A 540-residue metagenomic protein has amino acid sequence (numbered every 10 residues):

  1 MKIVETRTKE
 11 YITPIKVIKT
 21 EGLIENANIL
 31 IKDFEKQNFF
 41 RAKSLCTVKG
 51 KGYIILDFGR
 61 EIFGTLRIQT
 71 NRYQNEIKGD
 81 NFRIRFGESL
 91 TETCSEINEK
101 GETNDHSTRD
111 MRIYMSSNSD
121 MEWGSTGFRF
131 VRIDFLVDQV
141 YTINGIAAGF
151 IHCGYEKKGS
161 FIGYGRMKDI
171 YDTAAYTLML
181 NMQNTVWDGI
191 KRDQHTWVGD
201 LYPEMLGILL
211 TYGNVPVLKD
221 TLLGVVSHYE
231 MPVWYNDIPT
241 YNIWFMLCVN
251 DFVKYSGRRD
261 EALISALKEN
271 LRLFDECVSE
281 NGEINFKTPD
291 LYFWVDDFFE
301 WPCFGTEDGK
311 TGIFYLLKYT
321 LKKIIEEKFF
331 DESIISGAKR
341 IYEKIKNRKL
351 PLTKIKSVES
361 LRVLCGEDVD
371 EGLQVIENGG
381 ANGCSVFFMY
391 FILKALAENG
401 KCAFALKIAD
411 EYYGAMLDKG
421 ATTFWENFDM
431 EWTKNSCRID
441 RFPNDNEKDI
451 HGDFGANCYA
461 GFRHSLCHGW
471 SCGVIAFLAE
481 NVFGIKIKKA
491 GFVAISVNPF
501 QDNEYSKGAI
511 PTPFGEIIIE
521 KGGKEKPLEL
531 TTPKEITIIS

Functional and structural regions predicted by a protein language model:
M1-N184, G199-D200, G213-L222, R259-E261 (+5 more regions): Extracellular/oxidizing-compartment recognition motifs
K2-Y11, K16-K19, L23, F34 (+1 more regions): Non-catalytic C-terminal accessory modules of carbohydrate-active enzymes
V140, G145-T173, L178-L180, T185-L209 (+8 more regions): Active-site acid/base region of carbohydrate-active enzymes
H228-Y229, K349-L352, Q374-C384, E411-D418: Solenoid-like repeat scaffolds
V233, Y255, F293-E307, Q374-A381 (+6 more regions): Short beta-alpha connecting loops at secondary-structure transitions that line or flank enzyme active sites
T353-E359, G383-M389, K526: Generic helix N-cap/helix-start motif at coil->alpha-helix transitions
N382-K419: Repeat-solenoid scaffold signature
